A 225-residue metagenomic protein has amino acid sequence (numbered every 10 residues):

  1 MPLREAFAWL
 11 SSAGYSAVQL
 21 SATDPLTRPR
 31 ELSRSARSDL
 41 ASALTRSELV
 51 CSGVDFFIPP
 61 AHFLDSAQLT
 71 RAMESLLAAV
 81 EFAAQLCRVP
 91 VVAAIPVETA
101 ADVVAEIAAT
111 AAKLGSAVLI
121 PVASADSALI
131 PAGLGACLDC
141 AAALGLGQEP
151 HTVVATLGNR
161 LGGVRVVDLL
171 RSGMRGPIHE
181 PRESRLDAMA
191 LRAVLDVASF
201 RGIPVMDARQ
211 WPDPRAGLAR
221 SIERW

Functional and structural regions predicted by a protein language model:
M1-A78, A84, A105, A112 (+1 more regions): N-terminal pre-domain/capping segments
M1-E5, T23-A36, P60-D65, L69 (+6 more regions): Acidic-and-aromatic substrate-binding clefts and catalytic sites of carbohydrate-active enzymes
R4-G14, T45, M73, L129-L138 (+1 more regions): Histidine-acidic metal/acid-base catalytic patches
V18-L20, C51-F56, V91-A93, V118-P121 (+3 more regions): Hydrophobic faces of well-ordered beta-strands that scaffold small-molecule active sites in alpha/beta enzyme cores
P25-P29, C51-I58, C87-V92, L170-H179 (+1 more regions): Low-complexity, flexible helical/coil segments
A43-R46, P60-L138, G145: Active-site acidic/histidine proton-transfer and metal-coordination neighborhood in alpha/beta enzyme cores
